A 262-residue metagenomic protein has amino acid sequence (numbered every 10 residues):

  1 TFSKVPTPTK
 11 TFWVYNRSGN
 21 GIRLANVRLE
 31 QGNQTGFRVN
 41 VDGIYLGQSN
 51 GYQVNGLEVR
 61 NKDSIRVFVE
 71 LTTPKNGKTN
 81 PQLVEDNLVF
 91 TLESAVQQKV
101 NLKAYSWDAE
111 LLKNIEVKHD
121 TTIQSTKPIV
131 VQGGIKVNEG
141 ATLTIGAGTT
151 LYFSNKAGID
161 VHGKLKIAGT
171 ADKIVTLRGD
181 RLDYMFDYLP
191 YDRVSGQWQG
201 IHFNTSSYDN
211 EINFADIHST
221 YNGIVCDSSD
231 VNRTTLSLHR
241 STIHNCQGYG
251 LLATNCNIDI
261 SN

Functional and structural regions predicted by a protein language model:
T1, R17-E70, K75: Surface-exposed binding patches on compact interaction domains or structured appendages
V5-P6, K10-W13, N50-N262: Beta-strand/loop edge motif enriched in small/polar residues
